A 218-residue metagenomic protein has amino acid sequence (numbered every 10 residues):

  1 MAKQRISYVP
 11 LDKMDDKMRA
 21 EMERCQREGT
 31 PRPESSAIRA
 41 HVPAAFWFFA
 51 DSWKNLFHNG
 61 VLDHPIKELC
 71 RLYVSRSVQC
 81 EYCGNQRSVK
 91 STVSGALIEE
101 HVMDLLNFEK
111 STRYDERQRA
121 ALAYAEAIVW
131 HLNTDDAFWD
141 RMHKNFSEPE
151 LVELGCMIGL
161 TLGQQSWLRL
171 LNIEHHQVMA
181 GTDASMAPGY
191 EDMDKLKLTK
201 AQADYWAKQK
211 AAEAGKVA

Functional and structural regions predicted by a protein language model:
M1-A218: Hydrophobic alpha-helical segments
